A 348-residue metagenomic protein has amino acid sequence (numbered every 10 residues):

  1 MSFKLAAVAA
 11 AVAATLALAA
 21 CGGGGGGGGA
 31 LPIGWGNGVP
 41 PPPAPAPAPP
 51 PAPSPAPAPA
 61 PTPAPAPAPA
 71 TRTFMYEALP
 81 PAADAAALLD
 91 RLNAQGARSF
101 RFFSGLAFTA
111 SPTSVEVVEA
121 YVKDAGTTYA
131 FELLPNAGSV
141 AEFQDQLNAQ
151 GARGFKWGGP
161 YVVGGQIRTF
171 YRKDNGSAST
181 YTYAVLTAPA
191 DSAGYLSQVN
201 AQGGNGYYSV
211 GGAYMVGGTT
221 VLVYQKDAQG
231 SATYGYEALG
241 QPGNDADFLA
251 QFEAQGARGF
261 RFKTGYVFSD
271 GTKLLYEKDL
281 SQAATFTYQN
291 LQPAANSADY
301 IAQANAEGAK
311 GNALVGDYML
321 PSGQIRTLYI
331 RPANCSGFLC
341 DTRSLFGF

Functional and structural regions predicted by a protein language model:
M1-A9: Bacterial N-terminal signal peptides that target proteins for export
A17-A20: C-terminal motif of bacterial Sec signal peptides marking the signal peptidase cleavage site
G25-G38, A60-F348: Terminus-proximal functional modules
P41-P69: Acidic, proline-/serine-/threonine-rich low-complexity intrinsically disordered repeat tracts
